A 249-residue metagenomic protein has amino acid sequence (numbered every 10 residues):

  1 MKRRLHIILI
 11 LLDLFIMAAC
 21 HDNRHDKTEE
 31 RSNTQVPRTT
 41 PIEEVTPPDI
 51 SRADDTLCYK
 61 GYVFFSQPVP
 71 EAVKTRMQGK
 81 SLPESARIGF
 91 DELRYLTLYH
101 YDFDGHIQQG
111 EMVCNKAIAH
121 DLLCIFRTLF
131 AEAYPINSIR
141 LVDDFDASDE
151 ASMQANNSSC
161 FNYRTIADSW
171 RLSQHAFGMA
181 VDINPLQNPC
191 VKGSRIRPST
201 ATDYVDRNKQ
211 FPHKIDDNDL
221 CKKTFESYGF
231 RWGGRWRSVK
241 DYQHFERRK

Functional and structural regions predicted by a protein language model:
R3-I10: Sec-dependent signal peptide recognition, specifically the positively charged N-region followed immediately by
A18-A19: C-terminal motif of bacterial Sec signal peptides marking the signal peptidase cleavage site
N33-H106: N-terminal module-boundary/linker segments of secreted carbohydrate-active enzymes
I88-M153: Active-site acidic/histidine clusters and adjacent loop/turn architecture that either coordinate catalytic ions
P135, R140-F177, P189-C190: Active-site-adjacent loop/helix surface patches within enzyme catalytic domains that shape the substrate-binding cleft
T165-L172, F177-K249: Catalytic cores and adjacent binding grooves of peptidoglycan-active enzymes
